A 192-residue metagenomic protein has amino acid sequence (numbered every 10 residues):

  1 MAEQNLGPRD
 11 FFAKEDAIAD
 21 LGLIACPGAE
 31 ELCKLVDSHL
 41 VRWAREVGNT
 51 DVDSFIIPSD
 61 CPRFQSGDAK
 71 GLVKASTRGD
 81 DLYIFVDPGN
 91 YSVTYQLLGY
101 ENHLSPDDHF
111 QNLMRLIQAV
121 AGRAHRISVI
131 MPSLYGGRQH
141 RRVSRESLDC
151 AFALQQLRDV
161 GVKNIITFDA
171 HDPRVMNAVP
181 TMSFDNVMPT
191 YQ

Functional and structural regions predicted by a protein language model:
M1-Q192: PRPP-associated nucleotide enzymes
